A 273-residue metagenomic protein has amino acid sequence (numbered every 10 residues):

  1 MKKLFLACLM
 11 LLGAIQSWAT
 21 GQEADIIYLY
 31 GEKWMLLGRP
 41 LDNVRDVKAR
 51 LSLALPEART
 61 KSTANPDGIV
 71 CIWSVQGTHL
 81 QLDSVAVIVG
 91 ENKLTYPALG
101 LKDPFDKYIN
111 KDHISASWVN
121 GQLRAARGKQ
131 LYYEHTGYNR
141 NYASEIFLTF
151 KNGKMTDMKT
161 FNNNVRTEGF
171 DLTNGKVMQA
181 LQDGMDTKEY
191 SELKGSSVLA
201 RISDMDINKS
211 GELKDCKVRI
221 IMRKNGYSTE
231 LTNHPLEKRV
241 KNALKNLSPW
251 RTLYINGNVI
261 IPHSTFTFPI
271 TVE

Functional and structural regions predicted by a protein language model:
M1-E23: Bacterial Sec-dependent N-terminal signal peptides
W18-D83, V87: Start-of-domain marker
A64-N65, E192-L199: Short loop/turn motifs at secondary-structure junctions and domain boundaries
D83-N141, A180-G184: An exposed acidic His-Trp-rich patch
A125-N163, S203-I207, E212-K214: Acidic, small-residue rich beta-repeat scaffolds with periodic aromatic anchors
K154-K194, L231-S248: Acidic, low-complexity proline/glycine/alanine-rich linker and hinge segments
S196-G226: Short tight loops/turns at secondary-structure junctions
T229-E273: Short, positively biased Gly/Pro-containing turn/loop motifs at secondary-structure boundaries
